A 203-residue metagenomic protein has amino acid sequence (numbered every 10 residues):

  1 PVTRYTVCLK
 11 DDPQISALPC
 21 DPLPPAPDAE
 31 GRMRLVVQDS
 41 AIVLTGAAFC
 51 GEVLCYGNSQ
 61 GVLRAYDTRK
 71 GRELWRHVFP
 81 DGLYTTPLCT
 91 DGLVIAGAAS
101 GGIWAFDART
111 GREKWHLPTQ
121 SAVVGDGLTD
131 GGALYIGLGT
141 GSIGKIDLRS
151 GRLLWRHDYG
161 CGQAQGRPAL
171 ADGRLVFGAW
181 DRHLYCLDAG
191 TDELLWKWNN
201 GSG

Functional and structural regions predicted by a protein language model:
P1-V7, D39-R64, H77-W104, L117-G144 (+2 more regions): Repeat-blade elements of multi-bladed beta-propeller folds
V2-Q14, C20-L23: Short, C-terminally biased terminal segments at protein or domain edges
C8-L9, L18, V36, G190: Exposed, low-complexity/repetitive linear segments and helix-based recognition motifs, biased toward charged/polar
A17-S40: A short helix->beta-strand "capping" segment at the edge of beta-propeller domains
G31-V37, R72-H77, R112-L117, R152-H157 (+1 more regions): A short beta-strand motif characteristic of beta-propeller blades
V62, G71-R72, G102, R152 (+2 more regions): Short, surface-exposed beta-strand-loop junctions and turns on beta-sheet-rich folds
D67-G71, D107-G111, D147-G151, D188-D192: Short loop/turn segments that connect beta-strands within beta-propeller blades
